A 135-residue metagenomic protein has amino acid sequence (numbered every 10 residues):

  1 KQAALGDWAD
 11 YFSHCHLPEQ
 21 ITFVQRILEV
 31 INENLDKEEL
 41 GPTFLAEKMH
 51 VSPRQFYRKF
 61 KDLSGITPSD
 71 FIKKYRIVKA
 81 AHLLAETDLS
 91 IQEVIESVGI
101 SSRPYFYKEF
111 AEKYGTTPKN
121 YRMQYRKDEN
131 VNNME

Functional and structural regions predicted by a protein language model:
K1-H50, K59: Membrane-proximal linker segments that couple transmembrane helices to downstream signaling/catalytic modules
A3-A4, A9, A46, A80-A81 (+3 more regions): A sequence-composition feature that detects small, non-aromatic residues
Q20, L28-N34, Q55, E96 (+2 more regions): Recognition helices and adjacent regulatory flanks at domain boundaries
L28-L40, F60, S64, A81-S90 (+2 more regions): Basic, amphipathic alpha-helical hairpins
P42-I72, I95-N120: Basic/polar phosphate-binding segments, predominantly the helix-turn-helix DNA-binding elements of transcriptional
D62-S101, M123-E135: Terminal helix-turn-helix DNA-binding modules in bacterial transcription factors
